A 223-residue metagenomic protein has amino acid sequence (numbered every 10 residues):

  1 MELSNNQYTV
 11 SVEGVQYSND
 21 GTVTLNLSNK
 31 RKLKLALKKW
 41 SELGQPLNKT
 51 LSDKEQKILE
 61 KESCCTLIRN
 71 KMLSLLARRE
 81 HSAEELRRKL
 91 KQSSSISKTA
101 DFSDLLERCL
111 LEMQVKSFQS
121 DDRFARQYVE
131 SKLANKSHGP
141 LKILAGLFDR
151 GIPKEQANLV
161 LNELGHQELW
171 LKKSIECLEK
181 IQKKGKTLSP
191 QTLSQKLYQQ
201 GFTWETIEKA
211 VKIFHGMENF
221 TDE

Functional and structural regions predicted by a protein language model:
M1-E223: An alpha-helical, amphipathic repeat domain used for nucleic-acid recognition, typified by the mTERF helical solenoid
